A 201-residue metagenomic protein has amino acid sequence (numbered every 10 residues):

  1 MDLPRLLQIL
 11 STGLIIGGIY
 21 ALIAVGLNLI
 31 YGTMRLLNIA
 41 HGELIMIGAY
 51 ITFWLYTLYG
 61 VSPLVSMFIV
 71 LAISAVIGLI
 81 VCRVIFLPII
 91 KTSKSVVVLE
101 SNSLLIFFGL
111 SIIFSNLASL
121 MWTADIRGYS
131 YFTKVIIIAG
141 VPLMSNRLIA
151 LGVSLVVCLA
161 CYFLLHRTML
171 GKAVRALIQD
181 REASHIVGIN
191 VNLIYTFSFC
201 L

Functional and structural regions predicted by a protein language model:
L3-L10, G48, I106, L193 (+2 more regions): Alpha-helical membrane-protein architecture signal
L3-T12, Y59-F68, V98-N102, I137-L151: Interfacial loop-to-helix junctions that mark the boundaries of transmembrane helices in multi-pass membrane
R5-T57, V84-V97: Single transmembrane alpha-helix segments in multi-pass membrane proteins
I16, P142-L201: Helix-loop-helix "hairpin" substructures at the membrane interface of multi-pass membrane proteins
Y20-A24, L44, G48-T52, S66 (+9 more regions): Alpha-helical transmembrane segments in multi-pass membrane proteins
A24-I30, T52, I77-F86, F114 (+5 more regions): Alpha-helical transmembrane segments of polytopic integral membrane proteins, especially the permease/helical cores
G60-L110: Alpha-helical transmembrane segments within multi-pass membrane transporters and channels
F107-I138: Extracellular/periplasmic helix-loop junction at the C-terminal end of a transmembrane helix in multi-pass membrane
